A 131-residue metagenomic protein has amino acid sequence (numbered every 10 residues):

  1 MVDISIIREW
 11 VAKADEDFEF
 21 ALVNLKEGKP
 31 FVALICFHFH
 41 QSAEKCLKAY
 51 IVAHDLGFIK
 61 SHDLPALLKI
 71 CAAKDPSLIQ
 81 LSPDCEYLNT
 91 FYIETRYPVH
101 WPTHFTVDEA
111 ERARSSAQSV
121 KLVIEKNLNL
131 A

Functional and structural regions predicted by a protein language model:
M1-A131: Terminal alpha-helical segments
